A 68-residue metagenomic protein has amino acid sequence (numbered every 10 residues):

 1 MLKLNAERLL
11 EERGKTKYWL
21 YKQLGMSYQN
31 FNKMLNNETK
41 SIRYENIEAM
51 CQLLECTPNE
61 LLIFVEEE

Functional and structural regions predicted by a protein language model:
M1-T16: A short, Lys/Arg-rich alpha-helix, primarily the initiator
L10, Y21, C51: The alpha-helix within a helix-turn-helix
E11, G25, N36, E66: Residue-level detection of the helix-turn-helix DNA-binding "recognition helix"
T16-K33: Short alpha-helical DNA-recognition segment
T39-A49: Short, basic-rich loop-to-helix N-cap that marks the start of a DNA-contacting helix
E55-E68: Short C-terminal boundary/hinge segments that cap the last helix of small helical domains
